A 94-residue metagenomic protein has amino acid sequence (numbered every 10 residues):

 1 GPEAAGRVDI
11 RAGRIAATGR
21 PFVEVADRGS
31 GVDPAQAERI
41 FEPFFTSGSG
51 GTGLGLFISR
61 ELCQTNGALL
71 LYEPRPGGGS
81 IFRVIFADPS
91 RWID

Functional and structural regions predicted by a protein language model:
A5-G19: Short beta-strand/loop element within the Bergerat-fold HATPase_c
D27: Acidic ATP/Mg2+-coordinating residue in the GHKL
V32-F44: Short conserved segment of the HATPase_c
G48, Y72-P76: A short beta-strand-to-loop motif within the catalytic HATPase_c
G55, S59: Short alpha-helical Gxxx[C/S/T] motif in the catalytic ATP-binding
L62-C63: Detector for a conserved hydrophobic position within an alpha-helical segment of the HATPase_c
G78-S80: Glycine-rich GHKL/ HATPase_c ATP-binding element in histidine kinases
